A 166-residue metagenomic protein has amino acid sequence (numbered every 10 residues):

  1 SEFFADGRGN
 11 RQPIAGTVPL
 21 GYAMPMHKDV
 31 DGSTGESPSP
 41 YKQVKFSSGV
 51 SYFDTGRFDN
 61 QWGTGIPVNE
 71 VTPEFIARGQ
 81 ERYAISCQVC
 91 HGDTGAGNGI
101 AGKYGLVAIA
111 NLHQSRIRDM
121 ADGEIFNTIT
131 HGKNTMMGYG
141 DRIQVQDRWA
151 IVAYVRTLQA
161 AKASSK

Functional and structural regions predicted by a protein language model:
S1-V71, I143-V152: Periplasmic c-type cytochrome electron-transfer domains
D29-S47, A84-G92, N111-D119: Phosphate-binding glycine-rich loops and adjacent basic patches that engage nucleotide phosphates, nucleic-acid
N69-P73, E81, K103-G105, I109 (+1 more regions): Bimodal feature
P73-A96, T130-H131, I151: Sequence/structural segment immediately N-terminal to covalent heme-attachment motifs in c-type and related
A84-A108, T135-G138, R142, T157-K166: Periplasmic/extracellular electron-transfer cofactor-ligation site, primarily the c-type cytochrome heme-c attachment
L106-L158: Extracytoplasmic electron-transfer domains, predominantly the class I c-type cytochrome c fold
